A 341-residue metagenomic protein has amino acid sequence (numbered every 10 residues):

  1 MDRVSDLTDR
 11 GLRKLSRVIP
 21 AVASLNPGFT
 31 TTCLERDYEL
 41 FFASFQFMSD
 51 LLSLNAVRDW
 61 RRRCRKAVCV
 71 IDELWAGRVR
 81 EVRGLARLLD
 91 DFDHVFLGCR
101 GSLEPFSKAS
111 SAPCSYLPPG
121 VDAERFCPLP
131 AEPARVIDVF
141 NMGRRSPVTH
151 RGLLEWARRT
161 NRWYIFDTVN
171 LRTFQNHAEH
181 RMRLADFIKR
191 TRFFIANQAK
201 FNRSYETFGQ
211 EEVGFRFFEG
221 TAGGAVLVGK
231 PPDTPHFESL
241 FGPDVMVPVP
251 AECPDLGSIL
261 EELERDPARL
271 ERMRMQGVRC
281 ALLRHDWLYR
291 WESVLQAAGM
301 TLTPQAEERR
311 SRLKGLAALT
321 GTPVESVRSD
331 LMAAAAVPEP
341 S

Functional and structural regions predicted by a protein language model:
M1-D37, A43-A56, G77-S239, L288 (+1 more regions): Nucleotide-sugar donor-binding catalytic core of glycosyltransferases
W60-L74: Active-site proximal beta-strand in glycosyltransferases
R61, V136-D138, V245: Residues that mark the start of a beta-strand
E73, P119-D122, A251-P254: Short, acidic/turn-prone active-site loops that include or flank metal/cofactor- and phosphate-binding residues
T173-N176, G209, V245, D266 (+1 more regions): Generic anion/oxyanion-binding catalytic loop in active/binding sites
F215, A251, H285: Residue-level signal for the nucleotide or nucleotide-sugar donor/cofactor binding architecture
F237-I259: Change "using UDP/GDP/dTDP sugars" to "using nucleotide sugars
G257-E261, R265-S341: C-terminal amphipathic helix plus adjacent low-complexity, charged tail appended to glycosyltransferase catalytic
